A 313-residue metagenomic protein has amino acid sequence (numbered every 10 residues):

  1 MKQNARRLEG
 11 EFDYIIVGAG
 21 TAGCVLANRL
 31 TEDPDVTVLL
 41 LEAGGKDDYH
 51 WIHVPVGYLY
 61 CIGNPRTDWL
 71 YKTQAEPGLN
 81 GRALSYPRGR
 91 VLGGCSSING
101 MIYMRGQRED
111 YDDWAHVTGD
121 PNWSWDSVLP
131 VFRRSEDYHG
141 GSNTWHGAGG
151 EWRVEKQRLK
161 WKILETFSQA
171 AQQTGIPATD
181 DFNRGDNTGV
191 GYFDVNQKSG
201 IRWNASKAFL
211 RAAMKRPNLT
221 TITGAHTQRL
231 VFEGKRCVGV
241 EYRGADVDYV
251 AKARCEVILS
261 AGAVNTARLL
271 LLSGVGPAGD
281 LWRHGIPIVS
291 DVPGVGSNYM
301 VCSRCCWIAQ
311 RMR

Functional and structural regions predicted by a protein language model:
M1-R313: N-terminal redox-cofactor-binding region of secreted/periplasmic oxidoreductases
